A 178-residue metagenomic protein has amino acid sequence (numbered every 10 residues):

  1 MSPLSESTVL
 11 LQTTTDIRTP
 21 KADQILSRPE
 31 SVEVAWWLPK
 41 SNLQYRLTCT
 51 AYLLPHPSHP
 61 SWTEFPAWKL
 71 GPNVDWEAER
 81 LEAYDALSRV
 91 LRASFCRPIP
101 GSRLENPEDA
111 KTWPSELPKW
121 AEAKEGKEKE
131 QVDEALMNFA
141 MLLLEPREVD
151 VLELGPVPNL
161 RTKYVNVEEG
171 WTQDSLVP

Functional and structural regions predicted by a protein language model:
M1-S2, E130: Short amphipathic beta-strand and strand-loop transition segments with alternating hydrophobic
S2-N42: A short mixed-secondary-structure module that forms the rim of ligand-binding clefts
L43-P178: Charged, gly/pro-rich active-site loop segments
